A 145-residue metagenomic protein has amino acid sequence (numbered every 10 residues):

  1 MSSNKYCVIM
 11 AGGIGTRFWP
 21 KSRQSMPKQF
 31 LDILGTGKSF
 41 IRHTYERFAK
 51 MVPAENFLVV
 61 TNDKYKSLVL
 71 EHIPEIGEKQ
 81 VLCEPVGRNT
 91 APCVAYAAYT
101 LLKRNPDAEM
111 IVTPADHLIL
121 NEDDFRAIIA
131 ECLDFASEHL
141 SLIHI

Functional and structural regions predicted by a protein language model:
M1-I9, R17-P20, Q24, G35-P114 (+2 more regions): Conserved N-terminal catalytic core of the sugar/cofactor nucleotidyltransferase
K5, L140-S141: Short glycine-/polar-rich loops that comprise or flank the Walker A/P-loop and associated switch/sensor motifs
F135-H139: Conserved donor NDP-sugar-binding/catalytic core segment of glycosyltransferases
I143-I145: Conserved small/polar residues in nucleotide/adenosyl-binding loops
